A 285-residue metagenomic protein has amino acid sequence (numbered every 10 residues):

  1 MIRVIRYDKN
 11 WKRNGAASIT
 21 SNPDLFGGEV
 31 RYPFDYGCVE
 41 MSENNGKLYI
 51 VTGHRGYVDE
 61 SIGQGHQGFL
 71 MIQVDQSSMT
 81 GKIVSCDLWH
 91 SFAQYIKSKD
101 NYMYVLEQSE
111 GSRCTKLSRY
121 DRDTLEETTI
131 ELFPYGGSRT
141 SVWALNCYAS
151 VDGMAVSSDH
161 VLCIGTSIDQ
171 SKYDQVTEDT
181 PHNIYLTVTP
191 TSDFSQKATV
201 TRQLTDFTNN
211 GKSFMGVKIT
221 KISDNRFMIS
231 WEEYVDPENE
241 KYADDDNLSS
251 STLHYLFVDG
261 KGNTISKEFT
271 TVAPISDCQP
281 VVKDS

Functional and structural regions predicted by a protein language model:
M1-S285: Extracellular, repeat-based ectodomains that mediate carbohydrate processing or recognition
